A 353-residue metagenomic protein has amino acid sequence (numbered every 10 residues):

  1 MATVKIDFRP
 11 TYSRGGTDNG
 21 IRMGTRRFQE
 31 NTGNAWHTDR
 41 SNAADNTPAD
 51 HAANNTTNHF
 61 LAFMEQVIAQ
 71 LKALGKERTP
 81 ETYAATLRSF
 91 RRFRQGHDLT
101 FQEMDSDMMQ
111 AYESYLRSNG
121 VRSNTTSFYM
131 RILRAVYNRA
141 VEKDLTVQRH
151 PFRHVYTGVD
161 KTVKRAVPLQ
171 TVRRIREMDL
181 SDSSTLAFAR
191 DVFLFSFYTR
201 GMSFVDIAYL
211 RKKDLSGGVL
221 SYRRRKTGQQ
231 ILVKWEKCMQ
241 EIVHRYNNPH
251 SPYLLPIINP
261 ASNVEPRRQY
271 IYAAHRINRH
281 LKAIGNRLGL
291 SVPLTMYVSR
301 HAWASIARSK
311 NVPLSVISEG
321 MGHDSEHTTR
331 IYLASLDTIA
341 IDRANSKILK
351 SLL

Functional and structural regions predicted by a protein language model:
A53-N119: Basic/aromatic-enriched alpha-helical hairpins
S89-R92, Q102, S118-P151, M202: N-terminal DNA-binding recognition helix of tyrosine site-specific recombinases/integrases
R153-F204: Basic, Lys/Arg- and aromatic-enriched nucleic-acid-binding interface segment
A166, R224-G228, M321-S346: Catalytic-site neighborhood detector that most strongly recognizes the C-terminal catalytic loop/helix of tyrosine
V172, E236-S291: Active-site/catalytic core of tyrosine-dependent DNA strand-transfer enzymes
S181-S184, N278-E319: Short, basic (Lys/Arg/His-rich) helix/loop patches that form interaction surfaces in the mid-to-C-terminal regions
K213-S221, S291-V292, V312-I331: Short, polar N-cap/turn motifs at the start of nucleic acid-interacting alpha helices
L232-K237, E241, R245-Y246, A334-L353: DNA/chromatin major-groove-contacting recognition/catalytic segments
